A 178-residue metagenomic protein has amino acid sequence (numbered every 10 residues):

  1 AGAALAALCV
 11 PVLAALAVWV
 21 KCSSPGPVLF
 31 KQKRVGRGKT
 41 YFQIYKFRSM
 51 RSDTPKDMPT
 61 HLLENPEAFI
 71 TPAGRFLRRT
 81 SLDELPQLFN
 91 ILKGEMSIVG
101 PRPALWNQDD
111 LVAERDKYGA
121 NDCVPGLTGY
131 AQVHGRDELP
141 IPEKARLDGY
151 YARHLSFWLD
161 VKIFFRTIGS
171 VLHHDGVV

Functional and structural regions predicted by a protein language model:
A1-D53, N90, F157, K162-V178: A hydrophobic, helix-centered structural microdomain
G2-L5, I44-K46, K56-T60, P103 (+1 more regions): Short hydrophobic/aromatic-rich motifs at helix boundaries and adjacent loops
A14, F69, E84: Short phosphate-engaging motifs
F30-F69, L127-L147: Short, glycine-rich, amphipathic interfacial segments at transmembrane boundaries or analogous
P86-V178: Hydrophobic structural segments characteristic of membrane proteins
